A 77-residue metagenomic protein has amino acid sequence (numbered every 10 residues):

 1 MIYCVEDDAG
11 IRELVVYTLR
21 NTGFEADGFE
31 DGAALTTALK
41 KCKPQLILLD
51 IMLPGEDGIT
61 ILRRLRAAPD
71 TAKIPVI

Functional and structural regions predicted by a protein language model:
Y3, K73-I77: A short, hydrophobic beta-strand element within the central beta-sheet of small alpha/beta folds
D8-D27: Two-component/phosphorelay signaling modules centered on CheY-like receiver
G28-L46: Acidic, metal-coordinating helix/loop segments flanking the phosphotransfer/catalytic sites of two-component signaling
D50: Active-site residues of response regulator receiver
P54, A72: The feature encodes the CheY-like receiver
